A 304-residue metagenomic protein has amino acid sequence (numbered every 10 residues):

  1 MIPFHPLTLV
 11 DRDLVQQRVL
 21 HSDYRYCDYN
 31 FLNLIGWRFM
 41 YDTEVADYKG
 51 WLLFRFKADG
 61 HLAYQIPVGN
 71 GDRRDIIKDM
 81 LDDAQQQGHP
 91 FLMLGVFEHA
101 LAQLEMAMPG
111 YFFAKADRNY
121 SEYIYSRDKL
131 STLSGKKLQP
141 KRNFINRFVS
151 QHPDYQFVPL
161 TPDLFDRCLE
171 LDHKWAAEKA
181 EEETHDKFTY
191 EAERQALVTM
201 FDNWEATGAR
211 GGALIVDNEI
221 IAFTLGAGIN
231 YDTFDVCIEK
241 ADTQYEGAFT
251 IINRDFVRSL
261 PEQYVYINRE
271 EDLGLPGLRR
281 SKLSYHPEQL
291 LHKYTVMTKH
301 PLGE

Functional and structural regions predicted by a protein language model:
M1-H21, T243, H300-E304: Short, extreme N-terminal leader segments that mark the start of a protein/domain
V10-R38: Intrinsically disordered, low-complexity, positively charged segments
C27-A100, I215-T243: Conserved donor-binding loop and adjoining core beta-sheet/short helix segment in diverse acyl/aminoacyl transferases
P90-A107, R118-E122: Short, glycine/charge-rich beta-strand/loop segments that flank catalytic centers and engage negatively charged groups
A100-K115, N143, L273-L290: Conserved active-site alpha-helix within GNAT-family acetyltransferase domains
P109-K187: Acyltransferase donor/substrate-recognition loop-hinge adjacent to the catalytic core
D163, R167-E219: Short, conserved active-site entrance elements at the starts or edges of catalytic domains
G208-K299: Aromatic (often tryptophan-rich) hydrophobic motifs at membrane interfaces
